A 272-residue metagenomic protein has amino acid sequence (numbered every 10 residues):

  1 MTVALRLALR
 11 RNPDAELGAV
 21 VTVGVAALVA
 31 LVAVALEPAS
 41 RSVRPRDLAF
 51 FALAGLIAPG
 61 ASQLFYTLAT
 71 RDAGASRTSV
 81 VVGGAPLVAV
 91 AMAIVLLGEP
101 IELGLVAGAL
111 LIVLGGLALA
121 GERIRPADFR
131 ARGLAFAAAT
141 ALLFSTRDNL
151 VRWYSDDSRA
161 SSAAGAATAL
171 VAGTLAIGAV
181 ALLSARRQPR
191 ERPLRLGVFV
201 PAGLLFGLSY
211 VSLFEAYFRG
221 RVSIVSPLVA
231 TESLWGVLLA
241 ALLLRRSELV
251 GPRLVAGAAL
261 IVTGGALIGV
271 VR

Functional and structural regions predicted by a protein language model:
T2-L53, Q63-A73, G121-A138, A172-P201 (+4 more regions): Membrane-interface interhelical linkers
V3, L31, G55-G60, L64 (+10 more regions): Hydrophobic/small/kink-forming positions within alpha-helical transmembrane segments of polytopic membrane proteins
V20-G24, A52, L56-I57, G83-G84 (+6 more regions): Residue-level signature of the transmembrane alpha-helical core of multi-pass small-molecule transporters
V25-V29, V81-V95, L110, A172 (+4 more regions): Alpha-helical transmembrane segments of compact multi-pass small-molecule transporters, enriched in specific families
L28-A30, V88-I94, G104-E122, G251-R272: Hydrophobic transmembrane alpha-helices of multi-pass small-molecule transport proteins
S42-P59, L97-L114, A160-L175, F218-S233: Structural signature of hydrophobic alpha-helical transmembrane segments
R132-D156, A163: Selected transmembrane alpha-helices and immediately adjacent juxtamembrane segments of polytopic inner-membrane
R152-A160, F214-R219: Short amphipathic helix-loop junctions that connect adjacent transmembrane helices in Major Facilitator Superfamily/SLC
